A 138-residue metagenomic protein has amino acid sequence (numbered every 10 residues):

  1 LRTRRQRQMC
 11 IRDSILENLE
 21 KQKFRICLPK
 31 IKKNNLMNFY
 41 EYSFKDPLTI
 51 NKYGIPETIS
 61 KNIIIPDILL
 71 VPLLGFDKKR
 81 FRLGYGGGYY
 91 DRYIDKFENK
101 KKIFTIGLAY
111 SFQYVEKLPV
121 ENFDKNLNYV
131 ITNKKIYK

Functional and structural regions predicted by a protein language model:
L1-I11: Single conserved hydrophobic/aromatic residue that forms the stacking wall/gate of nucleotide- or nucleobase-binding
R12-I59: Glycine-rich, small/polar surface segments that engage phosphate groups of diverse ligands
E17, Y85-D91: Charged helix-capping and loop-helix junction motifs
I26, L70, G86, V130: Residue-level signal for inorganic ion chemistry
K30, E41, E57, P72-L73 (+2 more regions): Short, structured patches in soluble enzyme cores that scaffold and shape functional sites
F44-F81: Internal catalytic-core helix/loop-beta-alpha segment that presents or stabilizes conserved functional determinants
I64-I68, K78-F81, R92-K138: Surface-exposed, charge/polar-rich loops and edge strands
